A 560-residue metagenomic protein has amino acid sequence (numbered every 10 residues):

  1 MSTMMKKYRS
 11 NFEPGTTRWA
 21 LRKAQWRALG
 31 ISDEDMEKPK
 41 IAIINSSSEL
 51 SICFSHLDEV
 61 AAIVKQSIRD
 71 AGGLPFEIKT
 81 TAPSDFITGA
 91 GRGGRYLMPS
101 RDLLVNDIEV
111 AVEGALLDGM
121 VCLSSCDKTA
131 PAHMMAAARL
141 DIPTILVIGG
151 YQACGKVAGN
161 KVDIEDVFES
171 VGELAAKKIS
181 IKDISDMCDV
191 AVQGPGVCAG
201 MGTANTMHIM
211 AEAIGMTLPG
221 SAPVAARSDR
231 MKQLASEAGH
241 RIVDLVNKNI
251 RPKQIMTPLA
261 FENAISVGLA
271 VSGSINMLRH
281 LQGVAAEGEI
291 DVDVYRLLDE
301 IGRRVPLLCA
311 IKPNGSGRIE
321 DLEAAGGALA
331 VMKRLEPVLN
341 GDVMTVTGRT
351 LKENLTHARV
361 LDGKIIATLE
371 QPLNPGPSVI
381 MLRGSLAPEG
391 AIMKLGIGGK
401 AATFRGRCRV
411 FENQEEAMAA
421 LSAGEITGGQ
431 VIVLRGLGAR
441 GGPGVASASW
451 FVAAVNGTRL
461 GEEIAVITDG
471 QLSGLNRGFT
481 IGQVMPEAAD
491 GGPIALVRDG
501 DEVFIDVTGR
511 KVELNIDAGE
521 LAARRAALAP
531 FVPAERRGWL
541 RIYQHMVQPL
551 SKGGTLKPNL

Functional and structural regions predicted by a protein language model:
S2-S55, V60-T81, F86-I87, R92-L97 (+4 more regions): Catalytic or ion-coupling anion/metal-binding cores of large enzyme and transporter domains
L97-N106: Glycine-rich, highly charged phosphate/nucleotide-binding loops
V112-H133, I145-I148: A short, small-residue-rich loop immediately preceding and capping a beta-strand
